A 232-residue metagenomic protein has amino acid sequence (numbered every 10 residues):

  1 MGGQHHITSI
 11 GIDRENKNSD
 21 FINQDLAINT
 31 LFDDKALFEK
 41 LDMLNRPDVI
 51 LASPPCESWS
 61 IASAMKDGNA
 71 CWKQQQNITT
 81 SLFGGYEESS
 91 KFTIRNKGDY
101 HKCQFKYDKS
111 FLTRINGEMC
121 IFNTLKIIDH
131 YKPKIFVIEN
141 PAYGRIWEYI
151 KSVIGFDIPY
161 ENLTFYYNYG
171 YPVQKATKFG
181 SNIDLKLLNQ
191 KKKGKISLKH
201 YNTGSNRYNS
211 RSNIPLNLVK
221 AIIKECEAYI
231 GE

Functional and structural regions predicted by a protein language model:
M1-E232: Conserved active-site and SAM-binding loop architecture of S-adenosyl-L-methionine-dependent nucleic-acid
